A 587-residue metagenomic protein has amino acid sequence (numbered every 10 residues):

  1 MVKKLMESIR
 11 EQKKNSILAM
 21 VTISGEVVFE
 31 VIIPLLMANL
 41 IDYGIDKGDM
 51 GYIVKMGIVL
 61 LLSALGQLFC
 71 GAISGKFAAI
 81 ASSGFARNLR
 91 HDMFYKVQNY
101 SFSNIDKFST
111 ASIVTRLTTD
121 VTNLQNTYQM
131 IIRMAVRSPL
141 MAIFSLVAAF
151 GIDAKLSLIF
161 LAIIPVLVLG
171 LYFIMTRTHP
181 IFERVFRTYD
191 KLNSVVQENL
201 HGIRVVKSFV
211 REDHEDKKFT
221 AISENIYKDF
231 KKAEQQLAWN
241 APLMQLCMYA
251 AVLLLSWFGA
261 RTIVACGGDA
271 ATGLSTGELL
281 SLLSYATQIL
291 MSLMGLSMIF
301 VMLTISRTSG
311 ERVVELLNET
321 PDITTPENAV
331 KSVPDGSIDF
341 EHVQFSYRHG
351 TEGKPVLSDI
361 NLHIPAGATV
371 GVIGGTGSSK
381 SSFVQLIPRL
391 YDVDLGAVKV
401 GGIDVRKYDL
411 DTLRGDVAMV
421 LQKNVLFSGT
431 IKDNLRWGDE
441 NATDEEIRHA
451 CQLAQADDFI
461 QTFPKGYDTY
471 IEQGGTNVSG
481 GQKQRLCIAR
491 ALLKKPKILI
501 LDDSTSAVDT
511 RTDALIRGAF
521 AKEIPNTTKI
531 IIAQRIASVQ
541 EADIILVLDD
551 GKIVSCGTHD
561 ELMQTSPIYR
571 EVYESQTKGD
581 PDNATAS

Functional and structural regions predicted by a protein language model:
M1-E11, I113: A short amphipathic helical element positioned immediately N-terminal to and/or at the very start of a transmembrane
R10, S16-I73, F77, F150-K155 (+1 more regions): Transmembrane helix-loop-helix hairpins at lipid-water interfaces of multipass membrane proteins, especially the type-1
E11-K13, N99-S103, T119-I132, V136 (+7 more regions): An intracellular "coupling" helix at the cytosolic face of ABC transporter transmembrane type-1 domains
N15-S16, S63-S82, Q129, R133-L140 (+5 more regions): Alpha-helical transmembrane segments of multi-pass membrane proteins
V21-T22, F29-D42, S63-T110, V114 (+10 more regions): Juxtamembrane helix-loop junctions of ABC transporter transmembrane domains
K47-G48, S83, H91-T115, T119-V121 (+6 more regions): Short intracellular "coupling" helices and adjacent cytoplasmic loop segments at the cytosolic face of multi-pass
D49-I58, A148-A162, L171, K232-E311 (+1 more regions): Helix-loop-helix
S332-S587: ABC-type nucleotide-binding domain
